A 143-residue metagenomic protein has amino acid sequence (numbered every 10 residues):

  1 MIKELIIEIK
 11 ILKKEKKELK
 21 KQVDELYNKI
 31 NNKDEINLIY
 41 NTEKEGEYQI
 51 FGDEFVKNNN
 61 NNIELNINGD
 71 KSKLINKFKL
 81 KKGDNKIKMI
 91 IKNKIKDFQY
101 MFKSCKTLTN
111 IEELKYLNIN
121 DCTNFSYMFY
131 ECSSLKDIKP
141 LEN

Functional and structural regions predicted by a protein language model:
I7, K21, E25, K77 (+2 more regions): Flexible assembly/topogenesis modules
K10, E15-K17, N32-I36: Short structural boundary motif marking the start of a folded domain
K21-Y100: Beta-strand-enriched, solvent-exposed domains that form extended recognition/catalytic surfaces
N85-N93, T107-T123, S133-N143: Structural signature of tandem-repeat unit edges
D97-C105, T123-C132: Core hydrophobic positions of leucine-rich repeats
